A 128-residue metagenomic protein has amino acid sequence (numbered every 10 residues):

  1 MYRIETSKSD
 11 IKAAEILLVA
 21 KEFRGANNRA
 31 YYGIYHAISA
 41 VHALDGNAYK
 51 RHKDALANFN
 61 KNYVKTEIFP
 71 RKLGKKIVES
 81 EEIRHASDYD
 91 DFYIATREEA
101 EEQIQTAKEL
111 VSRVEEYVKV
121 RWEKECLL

Functional and structural regions predicted by a protein language model:
M1-L128: Terminal alpha-helical segments
